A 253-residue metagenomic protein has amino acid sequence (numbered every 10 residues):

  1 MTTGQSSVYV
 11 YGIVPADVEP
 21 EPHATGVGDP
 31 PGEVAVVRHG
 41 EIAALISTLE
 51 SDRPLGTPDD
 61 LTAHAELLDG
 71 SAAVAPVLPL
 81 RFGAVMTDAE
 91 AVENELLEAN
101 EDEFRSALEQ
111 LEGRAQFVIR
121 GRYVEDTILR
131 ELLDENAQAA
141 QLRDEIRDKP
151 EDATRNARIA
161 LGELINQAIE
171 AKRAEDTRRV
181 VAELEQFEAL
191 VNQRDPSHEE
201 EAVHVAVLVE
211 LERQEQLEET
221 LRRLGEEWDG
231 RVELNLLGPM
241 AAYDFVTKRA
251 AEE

Functional and structural regions predicted by a protein language model:
M1-E253: An interfacial alpha-helical scaffold signature
